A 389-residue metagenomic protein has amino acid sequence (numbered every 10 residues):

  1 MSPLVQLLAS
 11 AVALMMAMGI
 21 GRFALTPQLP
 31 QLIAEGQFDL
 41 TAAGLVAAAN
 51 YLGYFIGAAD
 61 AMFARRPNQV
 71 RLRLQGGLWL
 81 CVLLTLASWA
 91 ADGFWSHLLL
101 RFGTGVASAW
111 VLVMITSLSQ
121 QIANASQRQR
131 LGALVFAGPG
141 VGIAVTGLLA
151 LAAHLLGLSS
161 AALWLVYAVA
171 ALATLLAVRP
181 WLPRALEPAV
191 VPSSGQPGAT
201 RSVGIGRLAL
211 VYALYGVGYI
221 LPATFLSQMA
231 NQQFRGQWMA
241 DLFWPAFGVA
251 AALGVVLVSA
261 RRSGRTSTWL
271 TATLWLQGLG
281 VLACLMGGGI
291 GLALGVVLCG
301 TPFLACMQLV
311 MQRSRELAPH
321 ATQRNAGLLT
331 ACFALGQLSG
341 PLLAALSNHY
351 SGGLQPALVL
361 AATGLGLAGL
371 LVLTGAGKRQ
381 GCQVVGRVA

Functional and structural regions predicted by a protein language model:
T26, I205-P245: Extracytoplasmic gate region of multi-pass secondary transporters
I56-D92: Conserved MFS/SLC helix-loop-helix module at the cytosolic interface between two early adjacent transmembrane helices
G57-V70, L253-T266, N348: Helix-to-loop junctions at the C-terminal end of transmembrane segments in multipass secondary transporters
F94-S96, A125-P183: Helix-loop-helix hairpin linking two adjacent transmembrane segments in secondary transporters
W95-T104, I290-L298: Paired small-residue
L100-G138: Cytoplasmic helix-loop-helix junction between adjacent transmembrane helices in 12-TM secondary transporters
R265-V310: C-terminal transmembrane helical hairpin of 12-TM major facilitator-type secondary transporters
L317-G353, A361: A late C-terminal transmembrane helix in Major Facilitator Superfamily
